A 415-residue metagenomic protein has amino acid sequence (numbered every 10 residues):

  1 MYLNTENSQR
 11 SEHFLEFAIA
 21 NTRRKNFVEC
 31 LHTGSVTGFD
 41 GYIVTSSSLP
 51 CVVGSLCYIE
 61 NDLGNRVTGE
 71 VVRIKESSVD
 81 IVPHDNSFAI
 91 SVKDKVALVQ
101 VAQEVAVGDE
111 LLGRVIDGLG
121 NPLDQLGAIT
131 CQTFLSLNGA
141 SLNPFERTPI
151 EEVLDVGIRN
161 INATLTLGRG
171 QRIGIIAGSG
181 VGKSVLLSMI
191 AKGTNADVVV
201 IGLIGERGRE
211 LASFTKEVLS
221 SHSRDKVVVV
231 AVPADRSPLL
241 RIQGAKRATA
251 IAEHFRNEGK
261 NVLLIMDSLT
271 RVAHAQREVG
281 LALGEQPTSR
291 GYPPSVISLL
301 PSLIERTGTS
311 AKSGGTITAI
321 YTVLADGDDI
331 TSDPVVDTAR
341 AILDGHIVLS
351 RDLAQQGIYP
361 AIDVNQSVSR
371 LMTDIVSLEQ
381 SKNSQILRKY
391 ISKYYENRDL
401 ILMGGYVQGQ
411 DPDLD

Functional and structural regions predicted by a protein language model:
M1-R114, L119-L123: N-terminal accessory targeting/assembly segments
F17-T22, V99, V156-I161, A248 (+1 more regions): Phosphate-interacting basic helix/loop segments used at nucleotide- and nucleic-acid interfaces
R24-K25, N65-G69, Q103-V107, N121-A128 (+5 more regions): Active-site phosphate-binding and catalytic loops of NTP-dependent enzymes
H32, V53, L111, C131-T133 (+5 more regions): A generic structural signal for well-ordered coil/turn residues at beta-strand boundaries that shape enzyme active-site
H32, V67, V92, L111 (+4 more regions): Residue-level signal for beta-strand positions within conserved beta-sheet cores that form or flank
D40, D85, Q100-A102, S141 (+4 more regions): Short, well-ordered turn and helix-capping elements at secondary-structure junctions
D94-V96, Q103, E110, L123-Q171 (+3 more regions): P-loop NTPase nucleotide-binding/switch module
A163-T164, G170-D415: P-loop NTPase catalytic core
